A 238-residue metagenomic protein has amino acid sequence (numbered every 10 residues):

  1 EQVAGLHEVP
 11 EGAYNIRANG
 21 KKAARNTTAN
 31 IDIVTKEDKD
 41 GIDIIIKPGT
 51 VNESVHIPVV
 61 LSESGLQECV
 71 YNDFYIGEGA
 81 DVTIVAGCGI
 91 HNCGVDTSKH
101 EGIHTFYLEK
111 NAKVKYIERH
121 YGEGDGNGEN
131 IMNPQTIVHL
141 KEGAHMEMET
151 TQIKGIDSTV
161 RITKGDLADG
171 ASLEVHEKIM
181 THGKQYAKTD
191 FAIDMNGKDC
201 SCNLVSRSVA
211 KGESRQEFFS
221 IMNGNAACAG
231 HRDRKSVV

Functional and structural regions predicted by a protein language model:
A4-E8, G12-K22: Phosphate-centric recognition/catalysis
N15-R17, A23-V238: Conserved beta-strand/loop scaffold segments within soluble protein domains that form the structured core and edges
